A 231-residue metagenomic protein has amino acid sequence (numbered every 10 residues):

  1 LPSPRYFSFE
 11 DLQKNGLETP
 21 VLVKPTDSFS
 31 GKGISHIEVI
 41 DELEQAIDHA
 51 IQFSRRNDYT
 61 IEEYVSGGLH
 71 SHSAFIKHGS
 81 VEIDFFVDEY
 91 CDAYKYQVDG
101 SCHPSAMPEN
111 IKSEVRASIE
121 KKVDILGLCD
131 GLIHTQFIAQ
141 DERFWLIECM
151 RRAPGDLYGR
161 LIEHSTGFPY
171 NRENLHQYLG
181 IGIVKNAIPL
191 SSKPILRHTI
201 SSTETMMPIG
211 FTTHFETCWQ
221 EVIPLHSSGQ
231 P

Functional and structural regions predicted by a protein language model:
L1-T60, S66, H78-G79, C102-A117 (+1 more regions): Active-site nucleotide/adenylate-binding loops and adjacent lid/helix of ATP-dependent enzymes
L12, E173-P231: Peripheral (often C-terminal) accessory segments that flank ATP-dependent C-N-forming ligase machineries
L17, S30-G31, G68, S80-E82 (+2 more regions): A generic structural signal for well-ordered coil/turn residues at beta-strand boundaries that shape enzyme active-site
G31, M150-T166, S227-S228: Glycine-rich phosphate/pyrophosphate-binding beta-alpha loops
I37-V39, A74, I200-E204: Short beta-strand-to-loop capping motifs
A50-D58, E63-S105, E114-H134, I138-L146 (+1 more regions): Phosphate-binding core of ATP-grasp and ATP-grasp-like enzymes
I162-H176: Gly/Ser/Thr-rich active-site loops/lids in small-molecule metabolic enzymes that frequently grip phosphoryl groups
